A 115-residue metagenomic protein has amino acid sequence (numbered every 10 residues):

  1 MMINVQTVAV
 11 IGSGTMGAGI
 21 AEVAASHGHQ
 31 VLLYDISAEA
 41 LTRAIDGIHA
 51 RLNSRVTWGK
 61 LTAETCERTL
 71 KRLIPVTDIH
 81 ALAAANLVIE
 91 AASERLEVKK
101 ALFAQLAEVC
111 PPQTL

Functional and structural regions predicted by a protein language model:
M1-R51, V109: NAD(P)+-binding Rossmann beta1-loop-alpha1 motif at the extreme N-terminus of oxidoreductases
A40-R43, S54-L115: Rossmann-like NAD(P)-binding element
